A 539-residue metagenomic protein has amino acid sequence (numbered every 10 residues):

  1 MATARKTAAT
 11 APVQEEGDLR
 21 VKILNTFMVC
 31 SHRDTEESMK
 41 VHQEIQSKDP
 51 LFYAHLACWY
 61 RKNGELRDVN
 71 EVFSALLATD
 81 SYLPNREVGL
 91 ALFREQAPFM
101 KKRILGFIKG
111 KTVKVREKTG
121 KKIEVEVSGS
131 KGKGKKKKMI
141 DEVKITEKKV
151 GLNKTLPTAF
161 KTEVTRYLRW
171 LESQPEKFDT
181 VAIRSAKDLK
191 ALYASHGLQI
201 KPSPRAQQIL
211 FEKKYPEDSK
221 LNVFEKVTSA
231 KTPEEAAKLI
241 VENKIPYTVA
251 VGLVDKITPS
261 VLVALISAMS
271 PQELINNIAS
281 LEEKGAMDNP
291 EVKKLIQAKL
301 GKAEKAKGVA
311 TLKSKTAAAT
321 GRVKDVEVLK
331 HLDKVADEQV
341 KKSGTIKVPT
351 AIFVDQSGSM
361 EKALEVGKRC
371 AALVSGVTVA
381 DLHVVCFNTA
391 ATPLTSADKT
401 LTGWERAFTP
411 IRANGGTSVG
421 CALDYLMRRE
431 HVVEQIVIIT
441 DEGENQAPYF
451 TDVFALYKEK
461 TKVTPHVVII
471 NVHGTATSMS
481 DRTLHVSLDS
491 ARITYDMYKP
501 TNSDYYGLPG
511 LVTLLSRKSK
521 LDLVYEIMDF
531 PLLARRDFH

Functional and structural regions predicted by a protein language model:
A2-E361, D381-H539: Long lumenal/extracellular ectodomains of secretory and single-pass membrane proteins
V366-C386: An active-site-proximal "capping" alpha-helix that borders the catalytic cofactor pocket
